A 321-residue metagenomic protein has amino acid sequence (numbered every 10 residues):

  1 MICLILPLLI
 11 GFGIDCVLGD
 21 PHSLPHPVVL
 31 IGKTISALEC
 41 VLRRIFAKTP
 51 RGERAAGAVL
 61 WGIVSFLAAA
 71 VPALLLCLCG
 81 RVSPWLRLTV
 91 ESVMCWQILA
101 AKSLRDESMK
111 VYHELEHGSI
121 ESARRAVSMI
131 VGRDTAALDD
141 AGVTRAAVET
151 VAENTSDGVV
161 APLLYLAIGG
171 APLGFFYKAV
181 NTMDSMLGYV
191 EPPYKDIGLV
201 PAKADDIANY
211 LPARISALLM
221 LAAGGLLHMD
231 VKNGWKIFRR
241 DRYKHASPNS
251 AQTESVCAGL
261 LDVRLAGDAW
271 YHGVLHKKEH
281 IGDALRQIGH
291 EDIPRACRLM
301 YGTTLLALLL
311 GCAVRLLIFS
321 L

Functional and structural regions predicted by a protein language model:
M1-F176, V180, G188-L321: Hydrophobic alpha-helical transmembrane segments
S185: Glycine-rich phosphate/dinucleotide-binding loop and adjoining beta-alpha-beta core of small-molecule
